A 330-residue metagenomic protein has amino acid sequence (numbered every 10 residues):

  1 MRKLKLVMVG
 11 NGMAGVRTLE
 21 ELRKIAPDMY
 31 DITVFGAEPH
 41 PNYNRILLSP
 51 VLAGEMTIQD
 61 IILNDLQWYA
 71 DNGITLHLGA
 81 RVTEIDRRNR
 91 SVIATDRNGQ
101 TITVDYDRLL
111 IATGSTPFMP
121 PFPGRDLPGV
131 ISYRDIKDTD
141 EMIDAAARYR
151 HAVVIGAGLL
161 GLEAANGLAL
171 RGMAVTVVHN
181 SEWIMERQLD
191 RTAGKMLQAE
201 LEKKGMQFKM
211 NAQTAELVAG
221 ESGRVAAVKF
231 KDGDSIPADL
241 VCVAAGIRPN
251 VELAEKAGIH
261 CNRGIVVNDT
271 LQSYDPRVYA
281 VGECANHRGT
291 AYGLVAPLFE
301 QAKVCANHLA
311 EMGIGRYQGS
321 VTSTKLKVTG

Functional and structural regions predicted by a protein language model:
M1-K5, K24, C284-G330: Mid-to-C-terminal Rossmann-like scaffold of FAD/NAD(P)H-dependent oxidoreductases
R2-T75, G167-Q188: Beta1-alpha1 glycine-rich phosphate/pyrophosphate-binding loop at the start of Rossmann-like nucleotide-binding domains
K3-K5, G79, R148-H151, N211: Phosphate-coordination loops involved in phosphoryl transfer and adenosine-cofactor binding
V9, V104-G114, I155, I236-G246 (+1 more regions): Short hydrophobic core segments
M13-V16, P39, S115-P117, K137 (+3 more regions): Residue-level detector of alpha-helix initiation sites
D31, G73-R97, V104, L170-V267: A Rossmann-like FAD-binding core segment of flavoenzymes
T113-R171, V267: Glycine-rich dinucleotide-binding loop and its adjacent helix/turn
D126-Y149, G220-K229, G233-N307: FAD-site-proximal beta/loop scaffold in flavoenzymes
